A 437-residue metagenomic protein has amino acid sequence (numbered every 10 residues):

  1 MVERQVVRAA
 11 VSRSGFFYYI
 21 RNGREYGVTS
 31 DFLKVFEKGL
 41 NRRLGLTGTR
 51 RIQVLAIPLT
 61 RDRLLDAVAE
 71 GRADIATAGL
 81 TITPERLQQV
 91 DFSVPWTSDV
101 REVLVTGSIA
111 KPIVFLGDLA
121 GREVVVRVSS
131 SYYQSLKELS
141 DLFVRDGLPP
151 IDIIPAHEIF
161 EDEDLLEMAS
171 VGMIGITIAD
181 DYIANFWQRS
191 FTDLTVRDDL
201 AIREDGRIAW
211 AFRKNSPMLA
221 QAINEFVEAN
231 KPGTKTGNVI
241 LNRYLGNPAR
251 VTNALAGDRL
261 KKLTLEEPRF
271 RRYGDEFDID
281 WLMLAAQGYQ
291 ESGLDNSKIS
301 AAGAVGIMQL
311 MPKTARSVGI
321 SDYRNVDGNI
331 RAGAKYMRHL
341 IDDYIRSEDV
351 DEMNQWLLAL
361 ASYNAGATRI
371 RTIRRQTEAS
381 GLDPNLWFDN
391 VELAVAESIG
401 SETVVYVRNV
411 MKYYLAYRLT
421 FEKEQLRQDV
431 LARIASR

Functional and structural regions predicted by a protein language model:
M1, G27-G39, G107-Y133, D181 (+4 more regions): Extended ligand-binding regions for polar small-molecule ligands
M1-Q88, P155-I159, I223: Extracytoplasmic small-molecule ligand-binding "clamshell" domains of the periplasmic binding protein/Venus flytrap
V11-S14, Q89, V94-A110, E158 (+4 more regions): Periplasmic-binding protein-like
L33-I52, V94, Y132-E158, Q188-T192 (+2 more regions): Ligand-binding cleft/hinge of the Venus flytrap
R63, A69, D74-Q89, S135-V144 (+3 more regions): A ligand-binding cleft/hinge motif common to bilobed small-molecule-binding domains
F212, N354-K423: Catalytic and substrate-binding regions of cell-wall glycan-acting enzymes that process beta-1,4-linked
L245-G293, D327-I330, Y344-E348: Export/targeting segments at the very N-terminus of extracytoplasmic proteins
S297-S321, D327-H339, P384-L386, V410: Substrate-binding/active-site groove segments that recognize and process beta-1,4-linked N-acetyl-hexosamine
